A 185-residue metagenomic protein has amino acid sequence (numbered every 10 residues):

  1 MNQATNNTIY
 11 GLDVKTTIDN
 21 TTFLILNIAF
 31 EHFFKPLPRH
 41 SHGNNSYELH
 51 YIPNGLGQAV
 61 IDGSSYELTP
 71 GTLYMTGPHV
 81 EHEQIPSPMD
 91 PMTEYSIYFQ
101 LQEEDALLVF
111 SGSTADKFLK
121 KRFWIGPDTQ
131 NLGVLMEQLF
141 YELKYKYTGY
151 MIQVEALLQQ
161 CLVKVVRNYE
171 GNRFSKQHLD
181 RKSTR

Functional and structural regions predicted by a protein language model:
N2-F34, L73-K144, Q159-N172: A hydrophobic/aromatic-rich effector-binding and dimerization subdomain of bacterial HTH-type transcriptional regulators
T17, L37-N44, I61, I85-S87: Short histidine-centered beta-strand/loop micro-motifs that create catalytic or ligand/metal-coordination sites
H42-A59: Short, conserved beta-strand element in jelly-roll/cupin
G63-G77: Short acidic-glycine-tyrosine-enriched beta hairpin
T148-A156: Short, solvent-exposed positions on alpha-helices
T148-G149, E170-Q177: Hydrophobic/aromatic-rich alpha-helical bundle segments in the mid-to-C-terminal region
T184: Conserved small/polar residues in nucleotide/adenosyl-binding loops
